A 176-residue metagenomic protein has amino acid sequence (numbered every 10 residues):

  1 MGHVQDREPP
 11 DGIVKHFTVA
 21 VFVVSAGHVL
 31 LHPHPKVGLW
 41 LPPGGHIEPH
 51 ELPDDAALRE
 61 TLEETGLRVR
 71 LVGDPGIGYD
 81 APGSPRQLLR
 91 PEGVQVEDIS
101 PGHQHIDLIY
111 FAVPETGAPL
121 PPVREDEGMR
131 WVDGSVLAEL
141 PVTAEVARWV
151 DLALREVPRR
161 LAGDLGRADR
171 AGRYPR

Functional and structural regions predicted by a protein language model:
M1-F22, S84-L89: Acidic, metal-coordinating catalytic segment for phosphate/diphosphate chemistry, firing primarily on the Nudix
H16, H34, H46, H103-H105: Histidine-centered active-site/metal-ligand motif
F17-V19, G27, I106-L108, E127: Change "...and in nucleic-acid phosphodiester-cleaving endonucleases..." to "...and in nucleic-acid processing enzymes
A26-Y79: Conserved Nudix-box catalytic region and its N-terminal flanking loop in Nudix hydrolases and closely related
A81-A118: Active-site-adjacent beta-strand/loop module that shapes the phosphate/pyrophosphate-binding cleft
D107-A153: NUDIX/MutT-family hydrolases
A138-R176: Charged phosphate-binding loop/patch that engages nucleotide di/tri-phosphates or the phosphate backbone of nucleic
